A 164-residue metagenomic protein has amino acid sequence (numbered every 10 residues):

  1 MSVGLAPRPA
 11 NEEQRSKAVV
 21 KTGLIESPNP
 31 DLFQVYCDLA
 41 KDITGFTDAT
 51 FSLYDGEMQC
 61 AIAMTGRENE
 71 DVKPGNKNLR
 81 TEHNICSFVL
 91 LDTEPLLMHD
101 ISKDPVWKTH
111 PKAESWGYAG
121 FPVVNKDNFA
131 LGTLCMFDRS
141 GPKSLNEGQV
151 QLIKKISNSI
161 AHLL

Functional and structural regions predicted by a protein language model:
M1-R67, D71-K77, K155: Intrinsically disordered, low-complexity terminal regulatory regions
S2-L5, E12, G132, F137-L164: Juxtadomain coupling helices with adjacent low-complexity linkers
F33-D38, P105-A113: Short, basic/aromatic recognition patches
D42-G45, L91, H162: Solvent-exposed polar/charged
D48, C86, G120, T133: Short hydrophobic/aromatic beta-strand element in the GNAT-like acyltransferase core that lines or flanks the acyl-donor
Y54-Q59, E70-H110: Regulatory sensory and allosteric helical modules in signal-transduction proteins and certain transcription factors
K108-L131: Helix-to-coil/beta transition segments that act as allosteric "coupling" elements at the rims of sensory or catalytic
